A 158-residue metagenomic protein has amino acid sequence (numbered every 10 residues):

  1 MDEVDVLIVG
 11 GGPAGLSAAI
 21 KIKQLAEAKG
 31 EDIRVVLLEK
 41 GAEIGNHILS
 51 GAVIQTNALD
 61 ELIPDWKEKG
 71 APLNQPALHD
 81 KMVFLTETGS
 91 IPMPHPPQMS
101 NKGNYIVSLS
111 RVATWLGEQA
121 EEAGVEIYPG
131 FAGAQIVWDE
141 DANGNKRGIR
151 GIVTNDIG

Functional and structural regions predicted by a protein language model:
M1-E3: A short, basic/flexible loop-to-alpha-helix module at the beginning of a structural domain
D5-V36: N-terminal Rossmann-like FAD-binding beta1-loop-alpha1 element of flavoenzymes
G11-G12, K40, L109: Glycine-rich Rossmann-fold phosphate-binding loop(s) that bind the pyrophosphate of adenine dinucleotide cofactors
G15-A26, L59-I63, I152-G158: Short, well-ordered amphipathic alpha-helices
I22, S50-V53, P97: Short, glycine/charged-enriched secondary-structure capping and boundary segments
D32, K40-E87: N-terminal FAD cofactor-binding segment of flavoenzymes
L73-P76, K81-G158: Feature captures the FAD/FMN-dependent oxidoreductase FAD-binding
